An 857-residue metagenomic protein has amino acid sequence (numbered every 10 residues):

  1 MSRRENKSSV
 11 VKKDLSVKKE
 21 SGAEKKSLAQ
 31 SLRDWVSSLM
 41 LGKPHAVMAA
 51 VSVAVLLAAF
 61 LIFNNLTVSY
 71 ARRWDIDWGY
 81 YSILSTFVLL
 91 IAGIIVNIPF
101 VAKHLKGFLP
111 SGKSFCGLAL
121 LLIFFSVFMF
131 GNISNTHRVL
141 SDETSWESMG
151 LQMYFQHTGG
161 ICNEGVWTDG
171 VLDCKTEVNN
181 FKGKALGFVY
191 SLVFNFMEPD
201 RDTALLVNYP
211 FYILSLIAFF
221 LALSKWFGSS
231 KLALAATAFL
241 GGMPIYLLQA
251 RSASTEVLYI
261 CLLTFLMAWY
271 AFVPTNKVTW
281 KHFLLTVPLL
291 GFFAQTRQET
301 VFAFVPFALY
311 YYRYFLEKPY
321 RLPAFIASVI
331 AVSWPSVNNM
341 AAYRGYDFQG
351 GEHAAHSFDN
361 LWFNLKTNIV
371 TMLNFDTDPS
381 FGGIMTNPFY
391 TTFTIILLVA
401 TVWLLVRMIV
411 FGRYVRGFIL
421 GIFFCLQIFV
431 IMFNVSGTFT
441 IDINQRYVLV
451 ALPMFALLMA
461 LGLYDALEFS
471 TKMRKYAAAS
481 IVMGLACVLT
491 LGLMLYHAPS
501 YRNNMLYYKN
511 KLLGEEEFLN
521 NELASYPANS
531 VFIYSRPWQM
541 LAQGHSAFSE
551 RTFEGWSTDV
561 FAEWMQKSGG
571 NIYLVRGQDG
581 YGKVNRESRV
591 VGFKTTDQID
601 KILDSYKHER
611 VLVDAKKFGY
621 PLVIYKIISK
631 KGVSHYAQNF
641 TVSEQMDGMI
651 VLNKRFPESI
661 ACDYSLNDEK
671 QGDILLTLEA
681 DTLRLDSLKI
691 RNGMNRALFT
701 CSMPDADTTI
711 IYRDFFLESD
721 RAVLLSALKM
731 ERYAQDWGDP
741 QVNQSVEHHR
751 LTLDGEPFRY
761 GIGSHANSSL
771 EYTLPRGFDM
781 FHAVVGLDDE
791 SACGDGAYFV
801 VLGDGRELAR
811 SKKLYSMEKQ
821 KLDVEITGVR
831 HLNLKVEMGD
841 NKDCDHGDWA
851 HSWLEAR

Functional and structural regions predicted by a protein language model:
A50-F60, A119-L122, L234-A235, L240 (+4 more regions): Transmembrane alpha-helix segments characteristic of polytopic inner-membrane glycan-assembly/cell-envelope
W78-T86, E147, A250, E256 (+4 more regions): Hydrophobic/aromatic-rich transmembrane helices and adjacent perimembrane loops
L89, K631-A661, N667-Q671, T677-T682 (+3 more regions): Gly-Asp-aromatic-enriched flexible segments
S111-S114, K225-W226, K231, N276-K281 (+5 more regions): Membrane-interface helix-loop-helix junctions at transmembrane boundaries of multi-pass membrane enzymes, predominantly
F115-I123, P288, I326-I330, L457 (+1 more regions): Signature aromatic-anchored transmembrane alpha helix within multi-pass, membrane-resident enzymes that catalyze glycan
S141, L206-F211, A235-F265, Y270 (+3 more regions): Multi-pass, polyprenyl lipid-linked donor-dependent membrane glycosyltransferases
Y310-A400: Membrane-lumen/periplasm interface segments of specific transmembrane helices in polyprenyl phosphate-linked
M483-M540, F553, V623, L652: Membrane-embedded, lumen/periplasm-facing catalytic core of multi-pass transferases that use lipid-linked donors
